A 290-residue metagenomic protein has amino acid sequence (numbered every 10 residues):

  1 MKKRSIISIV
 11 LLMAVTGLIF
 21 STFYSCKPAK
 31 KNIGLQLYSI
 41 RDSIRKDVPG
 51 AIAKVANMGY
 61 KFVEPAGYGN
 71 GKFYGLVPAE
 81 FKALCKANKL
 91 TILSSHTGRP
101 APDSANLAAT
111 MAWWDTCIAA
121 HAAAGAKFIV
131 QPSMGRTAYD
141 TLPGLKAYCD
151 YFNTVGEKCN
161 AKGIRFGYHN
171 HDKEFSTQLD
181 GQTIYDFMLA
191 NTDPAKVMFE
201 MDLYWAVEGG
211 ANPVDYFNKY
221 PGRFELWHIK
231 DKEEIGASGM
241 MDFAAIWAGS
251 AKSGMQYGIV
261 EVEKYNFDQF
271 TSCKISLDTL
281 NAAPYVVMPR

Functional and structural regions predicted by a protein language model:
M1-K31: Bacterial Sec-dependent N-terminal signal peptides
K3, K27-L37, I44-A56, G125 (+3 more regions): Histidine-acidic metal/acid-base catalytic patches
A14, A56-G59, I164: Conserved long hydrophobic alpha-helices within structured protein cores
Y24-K127, D278-R290: N-terminal pre-domain/capping segments
I40-K46, A66-V77, R99-M111, R136-D140 (+5 more regions): Acidic-and-aromatic substrate-binding clefts and catalytic sites of carbohydrate-active enzymes
F62, D103-M198, F270: Active-site acidic/histidine proton-transfer and metal-coordination neighborhood in alpha/beta enzyme cores
P78-A87, Y151-C159, A245-G249: Catalytic-core regions built around general acid/base machinery
